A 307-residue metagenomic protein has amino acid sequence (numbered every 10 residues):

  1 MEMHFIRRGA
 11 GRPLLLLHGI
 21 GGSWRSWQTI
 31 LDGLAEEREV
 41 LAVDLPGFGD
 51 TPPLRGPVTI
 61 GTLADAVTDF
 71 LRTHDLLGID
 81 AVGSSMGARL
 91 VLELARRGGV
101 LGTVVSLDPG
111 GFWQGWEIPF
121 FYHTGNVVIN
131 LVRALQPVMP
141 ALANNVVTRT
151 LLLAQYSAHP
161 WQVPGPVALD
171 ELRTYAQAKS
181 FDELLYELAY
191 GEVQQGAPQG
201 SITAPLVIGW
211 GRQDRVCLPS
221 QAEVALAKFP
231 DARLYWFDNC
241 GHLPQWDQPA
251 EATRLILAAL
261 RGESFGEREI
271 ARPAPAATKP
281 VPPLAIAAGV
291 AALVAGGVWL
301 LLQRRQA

Functional and structural regions predicted by a protein language model:
I6-P52: Conserved HGGG/HGGXW glycine-rich cap/lid loop of the alpha/beta-hydrolase fold
R8, L41-M86, R254-L257: Active-site loop/oxyanion-hole signature of alpha/beta-hydrolase fold enzymes
T103-Q136: Flexible "cap/lid" loop of the alpha/beta hydrolase fold
M139-S201: Conserved alpha/beta-hydrolase catalytic His-Asp/Glu region
I202, I208-W210: Short beta-strand/loop motif that positions the catalytic acidic residue of the alpha/beta-hydrolase fold
R212-C217: Acidic catalytic loop of the alpha/beta-hydrolase fold
C240-T253: Catalytic histidine-centered segment of alpha/beta-hydrolase-like enzymes
K279-R304: Hydrophobic alpha-helical topogenic segments used for membrane insertion/localization
